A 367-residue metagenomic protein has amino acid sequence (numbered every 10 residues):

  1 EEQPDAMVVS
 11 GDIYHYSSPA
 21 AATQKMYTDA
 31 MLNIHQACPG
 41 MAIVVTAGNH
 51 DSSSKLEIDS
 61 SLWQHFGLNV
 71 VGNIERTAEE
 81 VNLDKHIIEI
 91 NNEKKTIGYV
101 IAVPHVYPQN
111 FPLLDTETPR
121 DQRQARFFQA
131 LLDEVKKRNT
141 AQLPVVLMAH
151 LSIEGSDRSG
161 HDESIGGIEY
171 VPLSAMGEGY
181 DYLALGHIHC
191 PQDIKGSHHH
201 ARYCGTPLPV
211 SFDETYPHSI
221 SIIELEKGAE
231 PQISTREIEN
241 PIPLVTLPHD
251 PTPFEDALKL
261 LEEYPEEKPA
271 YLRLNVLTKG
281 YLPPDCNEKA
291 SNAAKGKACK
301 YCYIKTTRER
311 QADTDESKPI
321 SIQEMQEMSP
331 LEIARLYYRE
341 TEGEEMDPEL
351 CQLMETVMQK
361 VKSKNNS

Functional and structural regions predicted by a protein language model:
E1-H86, M176-E178: Core catalytic region of metal-dependent phosphoesterases/phosphodiesterases, especially metallo-beta-lactamase-like
D5-A6, L225-S367: Accessory, non-catalytic peripheral segments of nucleic-acid enzymes
A6, P144-V146, Y182: Short, Asp-centered acidic motifs that coordinate Mg2+ and/or phosphate in catalytic or ligand-binding sites
D12, Y27, G48, V100 (+5 more regions): Divalent metal-coordination and catalytic microenvironments
H15-S18, A47-L56, A78-D84, Y107-F111 (+3 more regions): Active-site environment of divalent metal-dependent phosphoester hydrolases
Q36-C38, T140, S174-G179, G196 (+2 more regions): Short, conserved loop/helix-junction motifs that constitute active-site signature segments in enzyme catalytic cores
F66-G166, E226: Conserved catalytic scaffold of divalent metal-dependent phosphoesterases
I153-E154, S159-E226: Conserved beta-sheet core of the metallophosphoesterase superfamily
